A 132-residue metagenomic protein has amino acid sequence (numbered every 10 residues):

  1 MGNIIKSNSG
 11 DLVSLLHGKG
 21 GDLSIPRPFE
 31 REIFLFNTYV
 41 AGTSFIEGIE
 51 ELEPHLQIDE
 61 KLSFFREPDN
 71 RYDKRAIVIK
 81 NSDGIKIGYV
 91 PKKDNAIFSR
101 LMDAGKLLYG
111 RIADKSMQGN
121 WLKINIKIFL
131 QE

Functional and structural regions predicted by a protein language model:
M1-E132: Conserved active-site motif detector
